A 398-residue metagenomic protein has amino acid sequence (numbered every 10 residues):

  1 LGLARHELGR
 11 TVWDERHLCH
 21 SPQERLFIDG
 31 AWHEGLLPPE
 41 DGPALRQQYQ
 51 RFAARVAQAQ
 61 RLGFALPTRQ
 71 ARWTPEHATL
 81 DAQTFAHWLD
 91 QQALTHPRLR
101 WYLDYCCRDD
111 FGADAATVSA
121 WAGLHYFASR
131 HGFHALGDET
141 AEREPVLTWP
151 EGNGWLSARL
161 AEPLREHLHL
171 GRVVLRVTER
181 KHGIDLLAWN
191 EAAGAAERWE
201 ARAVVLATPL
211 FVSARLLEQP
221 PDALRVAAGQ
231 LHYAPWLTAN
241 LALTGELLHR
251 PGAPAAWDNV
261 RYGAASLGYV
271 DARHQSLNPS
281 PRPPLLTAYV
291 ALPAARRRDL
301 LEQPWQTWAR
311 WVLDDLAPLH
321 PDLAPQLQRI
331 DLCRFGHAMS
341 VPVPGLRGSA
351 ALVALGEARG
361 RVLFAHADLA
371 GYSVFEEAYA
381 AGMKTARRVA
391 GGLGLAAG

Functional and structural regions predicted by a protein language model:
L1, H6, A82, W88 (+8 more regions): Conserved beta-strand->loop/alpha-helix structural units within folded catalytic cores of enzymes with alpha/beta
L1-R61: Dinucleotide-binding Rossmann-like beta1-alpha1 core, especially the glycine-rich loop that anchors the ADP
E7-F27, V173-V177, V226-G229, A255-Y262 (+1 more regions): Polar, surface-exposed loop/tail segments that function as active-site lids or cofactor/substrate-recognition elements
D29, G35-L37, G183, W189 (+3 more regions): Conserved flavin/dinucleotide-binding core of flavoenzymes
A53-L62, A128-G132, E142-P150, A234 (+1 more regions): Flavin (FAD/FMN)-binding glycine-rich loop and adjacent Rossmann-like elements that form
F64-R176, R180-G183, E200: Active-site/ligand-binding neighborhood in enzyme catalytic cores
R172-V173, T178-R180, L186-P254: Central helical "cap/lid" subdomain
